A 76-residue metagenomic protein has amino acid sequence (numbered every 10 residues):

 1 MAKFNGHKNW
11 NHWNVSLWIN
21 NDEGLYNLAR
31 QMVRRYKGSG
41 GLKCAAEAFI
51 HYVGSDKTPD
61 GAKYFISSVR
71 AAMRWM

Functional and structural regions predicted by a protein language model:
M1-M76: Acidic interaction surfaces
